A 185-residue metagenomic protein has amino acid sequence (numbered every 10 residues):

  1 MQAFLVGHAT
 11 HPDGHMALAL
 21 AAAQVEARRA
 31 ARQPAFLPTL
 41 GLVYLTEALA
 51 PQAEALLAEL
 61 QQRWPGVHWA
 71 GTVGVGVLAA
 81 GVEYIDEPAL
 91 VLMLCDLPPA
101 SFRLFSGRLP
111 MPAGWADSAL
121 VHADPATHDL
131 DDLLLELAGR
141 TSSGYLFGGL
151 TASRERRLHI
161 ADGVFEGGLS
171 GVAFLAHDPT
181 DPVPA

Functional and structural regions predicted by a protein language model:
M1-A185: Cofactor- and metal-binding active-site motifs of prokaryotic enzymes that mediate redox/radical or nucleophilic
